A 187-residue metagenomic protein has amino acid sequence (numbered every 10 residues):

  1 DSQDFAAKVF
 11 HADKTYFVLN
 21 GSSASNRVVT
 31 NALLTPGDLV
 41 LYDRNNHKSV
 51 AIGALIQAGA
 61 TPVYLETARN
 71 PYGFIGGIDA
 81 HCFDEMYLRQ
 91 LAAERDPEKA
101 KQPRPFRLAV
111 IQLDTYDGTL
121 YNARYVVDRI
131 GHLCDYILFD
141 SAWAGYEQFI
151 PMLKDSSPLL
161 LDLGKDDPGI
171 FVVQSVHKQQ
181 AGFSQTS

Functional and structural regions predicted by a protein language model:
D1-S25: Conserved N-terminal alpha-helix of the aminotransferase class I/II PLP-enzyme fold
K8, S22-T35, L39-S187: Conserved PLP-enzyme active-site core in the AAT-like
